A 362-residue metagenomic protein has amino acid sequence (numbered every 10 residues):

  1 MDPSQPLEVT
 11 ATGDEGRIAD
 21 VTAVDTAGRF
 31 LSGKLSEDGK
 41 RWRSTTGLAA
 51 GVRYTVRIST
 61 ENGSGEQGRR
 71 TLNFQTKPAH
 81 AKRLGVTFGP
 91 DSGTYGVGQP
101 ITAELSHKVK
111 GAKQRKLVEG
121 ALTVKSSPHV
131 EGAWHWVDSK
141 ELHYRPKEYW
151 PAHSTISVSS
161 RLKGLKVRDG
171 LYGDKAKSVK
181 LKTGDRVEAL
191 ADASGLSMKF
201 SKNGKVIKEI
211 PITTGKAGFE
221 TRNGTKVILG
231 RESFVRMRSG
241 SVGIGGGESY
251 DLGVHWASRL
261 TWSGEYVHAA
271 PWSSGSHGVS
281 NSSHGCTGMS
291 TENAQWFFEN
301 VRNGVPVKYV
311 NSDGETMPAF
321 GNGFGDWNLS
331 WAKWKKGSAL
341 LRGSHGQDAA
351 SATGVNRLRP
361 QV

Functional and structural regions predicted by a protein language model:
M1-D185, T353-V355: Acidic, low-complexity Ser/Thr/Gly/Pro-rich repeat segments typical of extracellular/periplasmic and surface-exposed
A11-G13, T46, S126, P146 (+5 more regions): Pocket-edge structural micro-motifs
D20, A121, S197, A257 (+1 more regions): Conserved beta-strand and immediately adjacent loop positions that scaffold enzyme active sites
T55-R57, T71, T102, E119 (+7 more regions): Extracytoplasmic/secreted envelope proteins and their assembly/folding machinery, especially bacterial periplasmic
V97, N223, S239-V362: Exported/periplasmic cell-wall-interacting domains
E104, K108-A112, S201, F234 (+3 more regions): Structured segments of extracytoplasmic/periplasmic soluble domains in secreted or envelope-associated proteins
L142, T183, L190-A193, G288-N293: Short, glycine/acidic-rich beta->alpha junctions
G170-G275: Gly/Pro-biased beta-strand-loop elements
